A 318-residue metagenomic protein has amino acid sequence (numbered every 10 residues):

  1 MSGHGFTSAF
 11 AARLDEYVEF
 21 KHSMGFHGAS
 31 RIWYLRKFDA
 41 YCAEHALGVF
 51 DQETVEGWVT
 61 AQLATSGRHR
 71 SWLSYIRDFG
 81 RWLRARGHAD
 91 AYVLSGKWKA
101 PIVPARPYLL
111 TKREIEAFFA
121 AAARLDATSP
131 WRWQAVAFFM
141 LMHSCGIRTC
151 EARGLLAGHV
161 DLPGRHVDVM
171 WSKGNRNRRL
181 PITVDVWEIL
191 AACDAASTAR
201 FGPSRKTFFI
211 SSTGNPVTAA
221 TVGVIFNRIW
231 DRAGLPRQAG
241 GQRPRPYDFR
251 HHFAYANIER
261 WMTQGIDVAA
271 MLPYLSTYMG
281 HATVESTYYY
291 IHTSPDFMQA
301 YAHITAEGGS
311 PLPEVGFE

Functional and structural regions predicted by a protein language model:
M1-E318: Conserved catalytic core of the tyrosine transesterase superfamily
